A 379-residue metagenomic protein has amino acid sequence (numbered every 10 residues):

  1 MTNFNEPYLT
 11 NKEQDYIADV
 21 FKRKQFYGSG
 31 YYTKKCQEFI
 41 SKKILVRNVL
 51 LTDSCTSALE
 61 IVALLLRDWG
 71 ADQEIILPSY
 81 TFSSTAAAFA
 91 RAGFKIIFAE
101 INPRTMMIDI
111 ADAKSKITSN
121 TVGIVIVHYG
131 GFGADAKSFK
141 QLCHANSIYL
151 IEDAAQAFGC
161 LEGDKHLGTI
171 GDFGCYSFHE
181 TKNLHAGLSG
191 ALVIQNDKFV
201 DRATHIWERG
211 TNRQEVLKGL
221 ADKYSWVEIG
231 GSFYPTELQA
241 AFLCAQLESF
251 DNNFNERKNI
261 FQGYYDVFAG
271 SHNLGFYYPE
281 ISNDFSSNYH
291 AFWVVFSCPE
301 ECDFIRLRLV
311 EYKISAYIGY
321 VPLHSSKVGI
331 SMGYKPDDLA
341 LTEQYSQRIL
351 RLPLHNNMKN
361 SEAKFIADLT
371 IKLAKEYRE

Functional and structural regions predicted by a protein language model:
M1-F26, S225-V227, P353: N-terminal "arm"/small-domain region of PLP-dependent enzymes with the aminotransferase-like
S29-E74, A88-A90, F98-E100, K165: Phosphate-binding glycine-rich loop
K34-F39, K43-L50, A111, G123-V127 (+4 more regions): PLP-dependent aminotransferase class I/II
V62-S115, G123: Conserved PLP-anchoring active-site segment centered on the Schiff-base-forming lysine
A87-F89, L142, L238: Hydrophobic/aromatic ligand-binding patch that stacks against planar heteroaromatic rings of cofactors or nucleotides
A92, A145-N146, Y312, Y377: Helix C-cap/helix->beta junction micro-motif
R104-A186, A191-K198, R351: Active-site phosphate-binding strand-loop segment of PLP-dependent enzymes
